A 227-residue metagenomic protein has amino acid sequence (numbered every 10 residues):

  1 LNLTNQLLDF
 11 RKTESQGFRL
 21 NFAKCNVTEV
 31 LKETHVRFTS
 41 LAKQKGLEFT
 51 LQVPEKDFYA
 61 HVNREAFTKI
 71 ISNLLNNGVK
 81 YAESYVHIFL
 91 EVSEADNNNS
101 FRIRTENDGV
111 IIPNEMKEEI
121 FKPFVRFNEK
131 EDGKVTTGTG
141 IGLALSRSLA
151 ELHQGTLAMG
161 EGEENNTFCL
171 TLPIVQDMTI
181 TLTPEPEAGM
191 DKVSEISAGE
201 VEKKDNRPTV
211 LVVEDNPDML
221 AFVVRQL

Functional and structural regions predicted by a protein language model:
L1-F10: Coiled-coil phosphoacceptor/dimerization helix of two-component systems
R11-F22: Helix-loop junction within the histidine kinase core
N21-N26, K43, E48-F58, S93: Conserved catalytic submotifs in the C-terminal HATPase_c
N21-T39, E48, T68: A conserved beta-strand-to-alpha-helix junction within the catalytic ATP-binding
G78-V79: Short helix-loop "hinge" at the ATP-lid/N-box region of the Bergerat-fold HATPase_c
I112-F124: Short conserved segment of the HATPase_c
Q154-E161: Glycine-rich ATP-binding loops of the HATPase_c
